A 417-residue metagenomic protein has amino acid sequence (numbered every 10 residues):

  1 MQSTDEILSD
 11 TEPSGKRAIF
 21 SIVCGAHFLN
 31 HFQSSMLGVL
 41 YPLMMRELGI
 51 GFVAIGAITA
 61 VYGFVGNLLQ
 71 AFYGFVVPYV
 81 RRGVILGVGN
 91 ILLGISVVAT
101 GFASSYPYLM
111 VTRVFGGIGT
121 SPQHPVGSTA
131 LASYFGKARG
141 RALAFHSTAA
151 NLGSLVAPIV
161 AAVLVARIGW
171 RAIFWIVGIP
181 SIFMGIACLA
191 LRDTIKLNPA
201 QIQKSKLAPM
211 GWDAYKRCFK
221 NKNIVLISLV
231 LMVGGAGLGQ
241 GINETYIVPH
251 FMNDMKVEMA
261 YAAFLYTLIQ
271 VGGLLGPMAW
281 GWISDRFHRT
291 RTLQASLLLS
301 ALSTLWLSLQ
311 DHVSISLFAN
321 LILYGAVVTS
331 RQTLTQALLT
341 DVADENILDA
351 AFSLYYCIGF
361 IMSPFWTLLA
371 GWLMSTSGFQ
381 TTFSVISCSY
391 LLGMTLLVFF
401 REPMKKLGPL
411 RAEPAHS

Functional and structural regions predicted by a protein language model:
Q2-S14, I195-I227, S417: Juxtamembrane intracellular "pre-TM" segments in multi-pass secondary transporters
S35, G63-A71, S154-L155, Q270-L274 (+2 more regions): Residue-level signature of mid-helix packing/kink "hotspots" within the transmembrane helices of 12-pass Major
L37-G38, N223-L274: Extracytoplasmic gate region of multi-pass secondary transporters
G49, R81, F102-Y108, G136 (+2 more regions): Helix-breaking motifs and short loop linkers at transmembrane-helix boundaries and internal kinks in secondary membrane
L68-S104, S284-T290: Conserved MFS/SLC helix-loop-helix module at the cytosolic interface between two early adjacent transmembrane helices
T112-A150: Cytoplasmic helix-loop-helix junction between adjacent transmembrane helices in 12-TM secondary transporters
H146-D193: Helix-loop-helix hairpin linking two adjacent transmembrane segments in secondary transporters
R289-L338: C-terminal transmembrane helical hairpin of 12-TM major facilitator-type secondary transporters
